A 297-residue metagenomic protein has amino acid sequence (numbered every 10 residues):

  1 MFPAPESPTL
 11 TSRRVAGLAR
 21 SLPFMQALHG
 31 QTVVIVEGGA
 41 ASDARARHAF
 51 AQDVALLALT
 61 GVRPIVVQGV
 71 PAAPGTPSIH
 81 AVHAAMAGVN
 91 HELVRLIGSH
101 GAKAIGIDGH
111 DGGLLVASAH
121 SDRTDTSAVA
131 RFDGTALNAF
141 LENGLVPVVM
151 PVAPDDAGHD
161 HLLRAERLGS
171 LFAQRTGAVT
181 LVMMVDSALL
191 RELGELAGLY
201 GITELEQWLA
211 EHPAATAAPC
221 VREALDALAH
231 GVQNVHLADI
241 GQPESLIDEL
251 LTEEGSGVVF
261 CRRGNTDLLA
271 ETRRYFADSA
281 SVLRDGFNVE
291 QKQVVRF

Functional and structural regions predicted by a protein language model:
M1-N234, I240, R273-D278: Nucleotide/pyrophosphate-binding catalytic subdomain
V33, I105, V258-V259, Q291 (+1 more regions): Residue-level signal for secondary-structure boundary elements
P147-A153, N288-F297: C-terminal extensions
H212, L250-E253, L283-G286: Alpha-helix boundary/capping residues
A229-V232, L251, R284, Q291: Hydrophobic alpha-helix feature that most strongly marks membrane-spanning transmembrane helices and their immediate
L237-L250: Glycine-rich phosphate-binding active-site loops on the catalytic face of alpha/beta enzymes
E249-A270: Intrinsic disorder at enzyme termini
G264-V295: Short amphipathic alpha-helix that is part of the acyltransferase structural core
